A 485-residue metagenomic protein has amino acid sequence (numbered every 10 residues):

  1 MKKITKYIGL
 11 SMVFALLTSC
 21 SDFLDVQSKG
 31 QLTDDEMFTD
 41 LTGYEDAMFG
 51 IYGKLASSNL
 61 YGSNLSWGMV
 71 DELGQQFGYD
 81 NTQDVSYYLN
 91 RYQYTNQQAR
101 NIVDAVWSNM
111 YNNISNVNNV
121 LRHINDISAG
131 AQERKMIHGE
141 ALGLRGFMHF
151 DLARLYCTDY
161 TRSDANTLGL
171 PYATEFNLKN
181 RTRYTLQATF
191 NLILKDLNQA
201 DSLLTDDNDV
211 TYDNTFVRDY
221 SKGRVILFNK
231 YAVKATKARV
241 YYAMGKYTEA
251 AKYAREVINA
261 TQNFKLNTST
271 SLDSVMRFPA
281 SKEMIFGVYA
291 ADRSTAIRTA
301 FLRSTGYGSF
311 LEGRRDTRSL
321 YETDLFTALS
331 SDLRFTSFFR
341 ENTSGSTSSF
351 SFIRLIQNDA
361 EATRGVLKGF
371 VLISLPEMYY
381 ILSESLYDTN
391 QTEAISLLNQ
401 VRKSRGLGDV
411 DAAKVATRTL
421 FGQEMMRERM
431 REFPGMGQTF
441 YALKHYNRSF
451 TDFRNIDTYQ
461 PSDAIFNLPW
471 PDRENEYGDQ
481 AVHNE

Functional and structural regions predicted by a protein language model:
M1-T18: Sec-dependent bacterial lipoprotein signal peptides
C20-M69, A254, D409, R448-E485: Membrane-proximal, proline-rich intrinsically disordered regions
D35, G62-Y79, T158-N166, D209-A300 (+1 more regions): Short, surface-exposed recognition loops and adjoining beta-strand edges that mediate ligand/DNA contacts, enriched
M48, I114-V117, F190, L197 (+3 more regions): Inward-facing hydrophobic residues that define packing positions of alpha-helical scaffold repeats
D84-Y156, Y184-Q187, L197, S202-L204 (+3 more regions): Conserved, well-structured interaction surfaces
Q98, E256-E393, N447-E485: Elongated scaffold/linker segments in the mid-to-C-terminal portions of large proteins
F190, Y247, Q391-T392: TPR-repeat structural position
